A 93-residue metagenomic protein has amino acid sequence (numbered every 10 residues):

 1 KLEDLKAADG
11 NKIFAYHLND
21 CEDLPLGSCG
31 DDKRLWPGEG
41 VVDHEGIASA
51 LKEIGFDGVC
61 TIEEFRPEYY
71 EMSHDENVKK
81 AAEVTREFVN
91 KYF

Functional and structural regions predicted by a protein language model:
K1-F93: Histidine-acidic metal/acid-base catalytic patches
